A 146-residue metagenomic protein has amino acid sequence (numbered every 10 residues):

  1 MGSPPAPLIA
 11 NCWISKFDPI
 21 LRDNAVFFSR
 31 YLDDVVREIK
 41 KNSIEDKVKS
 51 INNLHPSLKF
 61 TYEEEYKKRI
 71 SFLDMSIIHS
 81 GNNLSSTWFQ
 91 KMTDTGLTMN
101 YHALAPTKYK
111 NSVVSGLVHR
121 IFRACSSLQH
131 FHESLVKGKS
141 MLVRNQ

Functional and structural regions predicted by a protein language model:
M1-Q146: Charged structural interfaces that engage phosphate-rich ligands and support phosphoryl-transfer chemistry
